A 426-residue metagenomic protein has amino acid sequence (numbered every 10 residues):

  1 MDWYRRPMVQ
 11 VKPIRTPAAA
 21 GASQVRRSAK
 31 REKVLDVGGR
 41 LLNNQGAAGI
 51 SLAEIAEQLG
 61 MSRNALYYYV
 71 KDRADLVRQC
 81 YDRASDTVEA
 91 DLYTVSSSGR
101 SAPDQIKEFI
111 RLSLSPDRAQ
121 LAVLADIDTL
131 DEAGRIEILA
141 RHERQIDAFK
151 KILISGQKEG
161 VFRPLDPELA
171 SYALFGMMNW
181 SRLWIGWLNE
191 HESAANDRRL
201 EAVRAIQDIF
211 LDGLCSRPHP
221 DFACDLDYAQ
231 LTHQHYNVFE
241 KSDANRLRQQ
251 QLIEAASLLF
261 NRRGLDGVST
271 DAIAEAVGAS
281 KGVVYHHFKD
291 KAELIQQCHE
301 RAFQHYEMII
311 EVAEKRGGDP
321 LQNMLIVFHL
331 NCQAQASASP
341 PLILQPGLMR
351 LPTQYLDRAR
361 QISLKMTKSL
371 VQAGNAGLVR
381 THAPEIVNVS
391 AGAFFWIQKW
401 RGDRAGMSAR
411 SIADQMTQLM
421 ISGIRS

Functional and structural regions predicted by a protein language model:
M1-A18, D147, K151-K158, L183 (+5 more regions): C-terminal peripheral helix-coil segments that are non-catalytic and often amphipathic
K30-G38, I55, C80-A84, V88 (+5 more regions): Generic hydrophobic, amphipathic alpha-helix propensity
K33, L41-D75, Q79, Q251 (+3 more regions): Helix-turn-helix
L41, V88, F149, A170 (+6 more regions): Short, structured motif recognition centered on aromatic/hydrophobic residues
Q79, A90-A119, L174, Q297 (+1 more regions): Hydrophobic alpha-helical connector segments
E89, A133-E159, E168-Y172, N179 (+3 more regions): Amphipathic alpha-helical packing segments from all-alpha helical-bundle domains
D104-I136, K150, I185, C332-T353 (+2 more regions): Amphipathic alpha-helical segments used for helix-helix packing
F162, L265-D266, V379: Conserved hydrophobic residue
